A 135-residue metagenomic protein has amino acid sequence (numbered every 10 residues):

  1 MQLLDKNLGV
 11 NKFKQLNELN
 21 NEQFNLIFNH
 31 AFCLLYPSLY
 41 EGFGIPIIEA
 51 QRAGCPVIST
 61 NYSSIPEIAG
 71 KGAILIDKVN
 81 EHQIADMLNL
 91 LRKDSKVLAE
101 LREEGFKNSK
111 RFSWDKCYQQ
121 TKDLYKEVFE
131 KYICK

Functional and structural regions predicted by a protein language model:
M1-K135: Carbohydrate transferase catalytic cores enriched for Leloir-type hexosyltransferases
